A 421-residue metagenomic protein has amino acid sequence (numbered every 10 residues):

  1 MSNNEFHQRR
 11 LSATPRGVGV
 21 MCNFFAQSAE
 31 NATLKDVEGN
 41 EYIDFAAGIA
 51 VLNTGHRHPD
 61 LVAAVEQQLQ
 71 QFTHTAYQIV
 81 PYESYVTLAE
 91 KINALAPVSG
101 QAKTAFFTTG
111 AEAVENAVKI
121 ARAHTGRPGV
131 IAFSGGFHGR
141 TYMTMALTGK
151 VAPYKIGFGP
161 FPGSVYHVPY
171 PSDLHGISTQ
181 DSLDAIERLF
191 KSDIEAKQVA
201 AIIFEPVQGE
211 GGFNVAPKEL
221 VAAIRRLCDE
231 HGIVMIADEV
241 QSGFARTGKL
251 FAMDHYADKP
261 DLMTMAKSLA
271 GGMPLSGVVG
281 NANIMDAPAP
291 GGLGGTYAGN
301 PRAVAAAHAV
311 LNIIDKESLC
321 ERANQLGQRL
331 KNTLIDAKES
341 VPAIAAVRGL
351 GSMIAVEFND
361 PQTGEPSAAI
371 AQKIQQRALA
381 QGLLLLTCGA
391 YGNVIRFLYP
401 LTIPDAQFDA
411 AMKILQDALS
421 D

Functional and structural regions predicted by a protein language model:
M1-D421: Conserved N-terminal phosphate-binding loop of PLP-dependent enzymes in the Aspartate aminotransferase
